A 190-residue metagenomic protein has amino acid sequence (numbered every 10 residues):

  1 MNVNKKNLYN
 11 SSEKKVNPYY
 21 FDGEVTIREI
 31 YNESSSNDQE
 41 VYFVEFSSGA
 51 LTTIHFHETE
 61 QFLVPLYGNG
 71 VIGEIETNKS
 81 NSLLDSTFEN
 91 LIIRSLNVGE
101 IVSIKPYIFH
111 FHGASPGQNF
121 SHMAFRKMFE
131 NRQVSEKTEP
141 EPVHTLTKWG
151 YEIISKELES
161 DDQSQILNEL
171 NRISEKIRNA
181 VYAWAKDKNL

Functional and structural regions predicted by a protein language model:
M1-E40, T53, L83-T87, I93-R94 (+1 more regions): A short, N-terminal "cap"/entry segment at the start of jelly-roll beta-barrel domains of the cupin/DSBH fold
N32, Y42-F43, T52-H57, G113-S115: Short histidine-centered beta-strand/loop micro-motifs that create catalytic or ligand/metal-coordination sites
S35, F62, E76-Y107: Short acidic-glycine-tyrosine-enriched beta hairpin
F43-S47, F56-N78, F125-K127: Short, conserved beta-strand element in jelly-roll/cupin
A50-T53, V71, V98-V102, P106-H112: Histidine-centered metal-chelating micro-motifs
F56, V64, L96-V98, A114: Conserved strand-loop elements at the edges of beta-sheets that form or border functional pockets
F62, S103, G117-K137: A short hydrophobic beta-strand segment most commonly corresponding to one strand of the jelly-roll/cupin
F88-L96, I108-Q118, M123-F125: Catalytic core of Fe(II)/2-oxoglutarate
